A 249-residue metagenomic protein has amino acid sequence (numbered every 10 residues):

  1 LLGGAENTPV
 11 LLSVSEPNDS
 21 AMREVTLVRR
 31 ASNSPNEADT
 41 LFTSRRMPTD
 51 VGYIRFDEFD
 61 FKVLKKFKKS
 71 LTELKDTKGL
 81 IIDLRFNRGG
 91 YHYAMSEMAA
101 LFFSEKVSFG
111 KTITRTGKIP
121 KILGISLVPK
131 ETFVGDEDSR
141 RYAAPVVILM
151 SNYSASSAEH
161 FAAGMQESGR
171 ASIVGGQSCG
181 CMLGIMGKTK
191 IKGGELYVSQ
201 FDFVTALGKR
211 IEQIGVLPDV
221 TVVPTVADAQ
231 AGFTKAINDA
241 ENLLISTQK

Functional and structural regions predicted by a protein language model:
L1-I191, L243: Cleft-lining beta-strand/loop regions that shape enzyme active-site pockets
A31-L41, L207-K209, V222-Q230: Short, surface-exposed linear segments at secondary-structure transitions and domain or protein termini
I54, G208, A240: A residue-level signal for conserved active-site and pocket-lining positions in enzyme catalytic cores
T114-T116, T205, T225: Residue-level signal for threonine
S139-R141, I214-V220, P224: The feature captures the short pre-catalytic strand/loop hairpin that immediately precedes and shapes the active-site
G187-E212, P218: C-terminal structured "cap/appendage" subdomains that terminate the fold
D219-K249: Low-complexity, Gly/Ser/Thr/Pro-rich intrinsically disordered linker/tail segments
